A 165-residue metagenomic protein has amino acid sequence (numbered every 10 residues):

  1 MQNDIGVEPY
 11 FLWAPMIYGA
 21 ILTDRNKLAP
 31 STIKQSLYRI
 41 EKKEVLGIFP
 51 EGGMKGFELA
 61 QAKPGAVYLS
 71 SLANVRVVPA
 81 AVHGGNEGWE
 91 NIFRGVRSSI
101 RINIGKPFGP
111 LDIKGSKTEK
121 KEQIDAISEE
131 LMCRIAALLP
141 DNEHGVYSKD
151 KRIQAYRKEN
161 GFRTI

Functional and structural regions predicted by a protein language model:
M1-L28, Q35: Catalytic core of membrane glycerolipid acyltransferases/transacylases, capturing the structured, soluble-facing
S31-I165: Non-catalytic C-terminal accessory region of glycerolipid acyltransferases and related lyso-lipid remodeling enzymes
